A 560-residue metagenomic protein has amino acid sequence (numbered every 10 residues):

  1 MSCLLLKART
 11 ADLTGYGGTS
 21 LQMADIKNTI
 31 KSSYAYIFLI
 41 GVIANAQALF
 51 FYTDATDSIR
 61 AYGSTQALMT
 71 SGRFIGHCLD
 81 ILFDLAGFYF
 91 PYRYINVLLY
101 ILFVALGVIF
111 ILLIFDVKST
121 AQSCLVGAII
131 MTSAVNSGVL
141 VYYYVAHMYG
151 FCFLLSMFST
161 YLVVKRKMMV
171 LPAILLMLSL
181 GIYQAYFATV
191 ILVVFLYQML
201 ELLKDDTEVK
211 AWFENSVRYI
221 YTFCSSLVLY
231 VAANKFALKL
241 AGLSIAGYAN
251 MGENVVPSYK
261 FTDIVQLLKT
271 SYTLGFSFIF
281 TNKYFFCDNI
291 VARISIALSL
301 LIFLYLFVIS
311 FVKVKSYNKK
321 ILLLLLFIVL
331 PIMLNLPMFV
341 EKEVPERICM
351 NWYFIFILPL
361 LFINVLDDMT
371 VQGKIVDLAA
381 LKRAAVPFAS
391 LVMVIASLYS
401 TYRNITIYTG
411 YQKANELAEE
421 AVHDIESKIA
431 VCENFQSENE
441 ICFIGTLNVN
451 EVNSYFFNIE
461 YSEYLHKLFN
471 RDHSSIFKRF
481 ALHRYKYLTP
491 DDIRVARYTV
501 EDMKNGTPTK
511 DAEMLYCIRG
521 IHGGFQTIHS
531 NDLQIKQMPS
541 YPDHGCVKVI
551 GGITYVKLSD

Functional and structural regions predicted by a protein language model:
I43-Q47, S216-L298: Membrane-lumen/periplasm interface segments of specific transmembrane helices in polyprenyl phosphate-linked
M69, R73, N96, Y100 (+4 more regions): Membrane-interface micro-motifs in multi-pass membrane enzymes
L98-L125, F158-L162, L304-I309: Transmembrane-helix motifs of polytopic, lipid-linked glycan transferases
L112, I395-E460: Membrane-embedded, lumen/periplasm-facing catalytic core of multi-pass transferases that use lipid-linked donors
S156-M169, E201-T207: Membrane-interface transmembrane helices that cradle and orient dolichyl/undecaprenyl
M169-F195: Membrane-interface alpha helices of multi-pass inner-membrane proteins
M169-V170, D368-R403: Signature aromatic-anchored transmembrane alpha helix within multi-pass, membrane-resident enzymes that catalyze glycan
V431-D560: Extracytosolic and intramembrane catalytic regions of membrane-associated proteins in envelope/secretory systems
